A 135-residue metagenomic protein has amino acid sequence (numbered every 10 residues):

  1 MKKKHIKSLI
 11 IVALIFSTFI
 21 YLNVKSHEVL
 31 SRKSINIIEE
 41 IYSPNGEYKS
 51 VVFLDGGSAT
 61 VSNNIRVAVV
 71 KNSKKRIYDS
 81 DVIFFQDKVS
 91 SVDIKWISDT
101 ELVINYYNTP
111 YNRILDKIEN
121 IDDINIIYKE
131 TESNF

Functional and structural regions predicted by a protein language model:
M1, H5-I6, S34, I38: Generic detector of short alpha-helix boundary/capping microenvironments and adjacent low-complexity segments
M1, I11-A13, Y42-G46: Short N-terminal helix-initiation segments at or just after the protein's N-terminus
K3-Y21, F85-F135: Acidic, small-residue rich beta-repeat scaffolds with periodic aromatic anchors
Y21-D81: N-terminal export/targeting and maturation segments
